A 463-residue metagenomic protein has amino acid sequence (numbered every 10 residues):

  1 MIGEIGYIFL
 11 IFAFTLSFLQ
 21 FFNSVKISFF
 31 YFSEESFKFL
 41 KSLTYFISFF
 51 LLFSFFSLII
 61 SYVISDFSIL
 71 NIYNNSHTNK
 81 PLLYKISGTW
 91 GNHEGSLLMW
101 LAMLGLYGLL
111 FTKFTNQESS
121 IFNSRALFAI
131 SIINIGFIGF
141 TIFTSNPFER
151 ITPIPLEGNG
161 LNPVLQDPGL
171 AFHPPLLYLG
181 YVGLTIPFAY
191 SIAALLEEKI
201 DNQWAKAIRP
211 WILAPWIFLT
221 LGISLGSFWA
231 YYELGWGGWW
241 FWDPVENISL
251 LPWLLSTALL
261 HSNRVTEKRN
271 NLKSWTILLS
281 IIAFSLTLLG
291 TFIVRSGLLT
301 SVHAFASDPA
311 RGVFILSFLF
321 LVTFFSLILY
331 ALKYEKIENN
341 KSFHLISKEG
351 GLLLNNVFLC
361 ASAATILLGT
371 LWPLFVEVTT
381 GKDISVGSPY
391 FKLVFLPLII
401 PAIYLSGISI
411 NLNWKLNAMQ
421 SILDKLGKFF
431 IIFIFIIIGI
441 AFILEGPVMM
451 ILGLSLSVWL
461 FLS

Functional and structural regions predicted by a protein language model:
M1-F9, F32-F37, I60-E94, N146-P174 (+7 more regions): Membrane-interface interhelical loops and short amphipathic "cap" helices that link adjacent transmembrane segments
M1-S33, L51-F53, P244-L251, S280-I281 (+2 more regions): Contiguous transmembrane helix-bundle modules in multi-pass membrane proteins
F9-F29, Y45-F55, K80-Y84, W100-N116 (+5 more regions): Central hydrophobic cores of alpha-helical transmembrane segments in multi-pass inner-membrane proteins across all
I11-V25, S96-I151, P155-S227, G235: A conserved hydrophobic secondary-structure block that centers on an alpha-helix together with its immediately flanking
F29-L51, K113-I135, L196-I217, V265-I281 (+3 more regions): Membrane-interfacial loop-to-helix junctions in multi-pass inner-membrane proteins
L51-Y73, T78, S87-G108, F140-E149 (+6 more regions): Transmembrane-helix bundle segments that line or gate the permeation/cavity pathway in multi-pass membrane proteins
G95-L101, Y178-Y181, F241-L254, L289 (+2 more regions): Structural signature of hydrophobic alpha-helical transmembrane segments
I133-F143, G183, P215-S224, A283-G290 (+1 more regions): Alpha-helical transmembrane segments of multi-pass integral membrane proteins
